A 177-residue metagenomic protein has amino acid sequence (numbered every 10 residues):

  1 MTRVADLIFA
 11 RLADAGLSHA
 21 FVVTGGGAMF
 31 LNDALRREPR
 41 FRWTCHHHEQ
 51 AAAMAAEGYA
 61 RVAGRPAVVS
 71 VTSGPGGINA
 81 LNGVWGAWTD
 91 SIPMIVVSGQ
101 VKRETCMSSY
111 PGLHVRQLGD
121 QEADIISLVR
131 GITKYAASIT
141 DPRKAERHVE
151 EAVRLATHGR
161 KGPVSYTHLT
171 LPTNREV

Functional and structural regions predicted by a protein language model:
M1-L169: N-terminal alpha/beta PP-like core and its mobile active-site loop of ThDP/TPP-dependent enzymes
H168-V177: Single conserved hydrophobic/aromatic residue that forms the stacking wall/gate of nucleotide- or nucleobase-binding
